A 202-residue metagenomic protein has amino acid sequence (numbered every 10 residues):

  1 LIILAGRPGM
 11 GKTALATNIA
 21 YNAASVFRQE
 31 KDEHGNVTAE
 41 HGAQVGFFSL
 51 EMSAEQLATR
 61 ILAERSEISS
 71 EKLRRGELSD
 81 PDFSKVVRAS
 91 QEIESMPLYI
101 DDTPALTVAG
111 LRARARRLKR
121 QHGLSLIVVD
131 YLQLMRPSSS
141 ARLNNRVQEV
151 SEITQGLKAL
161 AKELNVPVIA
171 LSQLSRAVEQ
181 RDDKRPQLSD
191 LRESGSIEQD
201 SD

Functional and structural regions predicted by a protein language model:
I2-I3, G46: Short hydrophobic/aromatic beta-strand immediately N-terminal to the Walker A/P-loop
P8: The conserved Walker
K12: Conserved lysine of the Walker
L15, I19, L57: Hydrophobic positions on the alpha1 helix immediately C-terminal to the Walker A/P-loop
S25-G123, P137: Cytosolic-facing regulatory segments adjacent to core modules
R60-E67, L132-K158, R181-P186: Conserved P-loop NTPase nucleotide-binding/switch module
Q148-D202: Phosphate-binding/switch region of NTP-binding enzymes
